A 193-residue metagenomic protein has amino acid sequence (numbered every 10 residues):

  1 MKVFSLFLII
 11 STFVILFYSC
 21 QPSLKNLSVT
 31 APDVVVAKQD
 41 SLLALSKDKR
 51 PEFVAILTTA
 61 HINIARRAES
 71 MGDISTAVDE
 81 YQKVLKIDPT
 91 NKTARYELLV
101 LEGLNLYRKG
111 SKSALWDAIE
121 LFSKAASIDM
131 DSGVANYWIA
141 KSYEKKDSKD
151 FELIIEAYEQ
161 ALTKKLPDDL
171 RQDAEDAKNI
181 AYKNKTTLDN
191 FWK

Functional and structural regions predicted by a protein language model:
V14-V35: Bacterial Sec signal peptide processing site at the extreme N-terminus
E52, L85-K86, E120-S127, Q160-T163: Conserved structural position within tetratricopeptide repeats
N63, E97-L101, W138, D173-A177 (+1 more regions): Canonical tetratricopeptide repeat
R66, K92, G103-K112, A140 (+2 more regions): Short coil/turn linking the two alpha-helices of tandem helical-hairpin repeats
G72-K83, R108-L121, K149-A157, K185: Structural signature of tandem alpha-helical TPR/SEL1-like repeats, specifically the intra-repeat loop/turn
D88-D129, A135: Alpha-helical adaptor scaffolds
I155-K193: Terminal, low-structured helical/coil segments at or just beyond the last alpha-helical repeat
